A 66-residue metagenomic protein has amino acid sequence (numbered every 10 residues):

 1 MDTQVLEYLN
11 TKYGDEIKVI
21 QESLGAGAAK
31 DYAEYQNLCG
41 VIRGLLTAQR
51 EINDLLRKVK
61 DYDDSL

Functional and structural regions predicted by a protein language model:
M1-A29: N-terminal acidic leader/helix
K12, I17, Q36-C39, L66: Generic alpha-helical secondary structure signal
A29-K60: Short, charge-rich amphipathic interface segments used for partner binding and complex assembly
K60-L66: Short acidic DE-rich linear segments
